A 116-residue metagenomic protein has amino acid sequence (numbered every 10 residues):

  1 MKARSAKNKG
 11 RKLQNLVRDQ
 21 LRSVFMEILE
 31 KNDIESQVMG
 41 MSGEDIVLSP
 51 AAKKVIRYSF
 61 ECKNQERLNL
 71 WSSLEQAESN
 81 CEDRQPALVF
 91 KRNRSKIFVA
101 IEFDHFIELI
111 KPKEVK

Functional and structural regions predicted by a protein language model:
M1-K116: Catalytic phosphate/metal-binding cores of nucleic-acid and nucleotide-processing enzymes, i.e., regions that mediate
